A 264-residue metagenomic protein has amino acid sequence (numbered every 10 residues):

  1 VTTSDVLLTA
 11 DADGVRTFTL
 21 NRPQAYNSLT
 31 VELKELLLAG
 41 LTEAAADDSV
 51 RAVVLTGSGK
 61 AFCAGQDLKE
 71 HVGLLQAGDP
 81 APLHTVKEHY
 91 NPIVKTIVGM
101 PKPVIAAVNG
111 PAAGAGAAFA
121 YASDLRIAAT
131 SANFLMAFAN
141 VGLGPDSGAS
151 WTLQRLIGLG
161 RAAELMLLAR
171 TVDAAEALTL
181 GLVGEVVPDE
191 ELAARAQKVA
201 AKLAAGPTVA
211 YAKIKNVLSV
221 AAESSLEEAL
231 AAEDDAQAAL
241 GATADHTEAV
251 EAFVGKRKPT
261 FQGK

Functional and structural regions predicted by a protein language model:
V1-S58, K95, E251: Conserved CoA-thioester-binding segment of acyl-CoA-metabolizing enzymes
N21, Q66, N109: Histidine-centered beta-alpha loop that forms part of the nucleotide-sugar donor binding/catalytic region in diverse
L33-L36, V86-H89, L192, E233: Hydrophobic alpha-helical membrane-association signature
G57-T96, A112, N140-G142, S225: Glycine- (often His-adjacent) and acidic-residue-rich active-site loop that binds/positions the CoA thioester
K95-Y211, D235-T243, T247-E251, G255-R257: Crotonase-fold acyl-CoA enzyme core
A222, K258-K264: Short C-terminal tail/terminal secondary-structure segment of NAD(P)H-dependent dehydrogenase/reductase domains
